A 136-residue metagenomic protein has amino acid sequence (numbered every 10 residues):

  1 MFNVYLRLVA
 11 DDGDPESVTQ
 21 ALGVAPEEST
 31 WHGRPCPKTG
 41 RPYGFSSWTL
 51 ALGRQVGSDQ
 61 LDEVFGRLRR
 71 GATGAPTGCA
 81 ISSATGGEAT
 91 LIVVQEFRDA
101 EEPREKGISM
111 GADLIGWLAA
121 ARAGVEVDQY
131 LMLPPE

Functional and structural regions predicted by a protein language model:
M1-E136: Acidic (Asp/Glu-rich) sequence patches and key acidic residues that form negatively charged surfaces used
